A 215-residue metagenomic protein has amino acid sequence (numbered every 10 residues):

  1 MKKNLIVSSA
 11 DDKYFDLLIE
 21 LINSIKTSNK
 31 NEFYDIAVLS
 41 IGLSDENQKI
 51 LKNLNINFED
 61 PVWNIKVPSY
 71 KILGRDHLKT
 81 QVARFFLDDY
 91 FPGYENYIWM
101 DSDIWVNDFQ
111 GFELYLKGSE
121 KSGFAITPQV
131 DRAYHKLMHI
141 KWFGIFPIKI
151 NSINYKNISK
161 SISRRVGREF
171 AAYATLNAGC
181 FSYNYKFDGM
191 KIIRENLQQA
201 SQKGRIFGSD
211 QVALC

Functional and structural regions predicted by a protein language model:
M1-C215: Glycosyltransferase catalytic domains, chiefly GT-A lineage
